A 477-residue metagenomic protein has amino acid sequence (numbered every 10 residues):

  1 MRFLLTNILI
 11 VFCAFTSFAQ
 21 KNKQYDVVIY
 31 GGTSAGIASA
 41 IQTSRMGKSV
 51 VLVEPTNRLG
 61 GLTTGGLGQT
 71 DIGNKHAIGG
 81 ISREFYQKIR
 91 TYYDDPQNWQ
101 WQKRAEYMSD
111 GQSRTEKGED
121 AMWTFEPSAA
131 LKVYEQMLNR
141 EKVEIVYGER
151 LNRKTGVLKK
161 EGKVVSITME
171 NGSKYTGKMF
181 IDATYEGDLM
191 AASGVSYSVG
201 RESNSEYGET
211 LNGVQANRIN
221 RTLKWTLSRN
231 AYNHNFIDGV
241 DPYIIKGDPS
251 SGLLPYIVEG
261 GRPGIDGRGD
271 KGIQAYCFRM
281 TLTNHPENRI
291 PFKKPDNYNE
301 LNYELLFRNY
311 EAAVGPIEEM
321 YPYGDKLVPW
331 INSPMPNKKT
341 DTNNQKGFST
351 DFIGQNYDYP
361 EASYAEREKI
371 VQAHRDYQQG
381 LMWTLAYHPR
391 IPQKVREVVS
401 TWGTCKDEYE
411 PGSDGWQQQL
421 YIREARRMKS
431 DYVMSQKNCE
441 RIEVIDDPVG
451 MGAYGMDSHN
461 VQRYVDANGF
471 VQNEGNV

Functional and structural regions predicted by a protein language model:
M1-N22: Bacterial Sec-dependent N-terminal signal peptides
N22-T33: Beta1/beta-strand and adjacent pyrophosphate-binding region of the FAD-binding site in flavoprotein oxidoreductases
V28, D71-K75, G118-T124, T176 (+1 more regions): Second-shell loop/turn segments in exported
G36: N-terminal Rossmann-fold NAD(P) dinucleotide-binding loop
T43: Aromatic pocket-lining residues of Rossmann-like dinucleotide-binding sites
K48-S49, E54-G156, S198, E206-G208: Conserved N-terminal/central alpha/beta ligand/cofactor-binding core
L131-K132, S166, S173-M179, A183-V477: Flavin (FAD/FMN)-binding glycine-rich loop and adjacent Rossmann-like elements that form
G156-K174: Conserved beta-strand-loop-beta-strand element in the redox core of flavoprotein oxidoreductases
